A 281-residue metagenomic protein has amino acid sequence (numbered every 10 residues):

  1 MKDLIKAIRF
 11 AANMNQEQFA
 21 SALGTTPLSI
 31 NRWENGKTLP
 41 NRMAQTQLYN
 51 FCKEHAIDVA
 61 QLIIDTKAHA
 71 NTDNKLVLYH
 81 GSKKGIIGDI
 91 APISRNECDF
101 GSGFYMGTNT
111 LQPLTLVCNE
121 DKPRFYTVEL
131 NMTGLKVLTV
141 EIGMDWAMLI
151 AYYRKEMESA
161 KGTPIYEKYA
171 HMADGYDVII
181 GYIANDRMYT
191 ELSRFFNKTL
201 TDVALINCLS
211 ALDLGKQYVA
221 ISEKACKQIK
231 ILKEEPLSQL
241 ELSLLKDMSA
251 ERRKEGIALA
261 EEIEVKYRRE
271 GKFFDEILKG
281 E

Functional and structural regions predicted by a protein language model:
M1-A11: A short, Lys/Arg-rich alpha-helix, primarily the initiator
K6, P27, N31-R32, N41 (+1 more regions): Key DNA-contacting residues within the recognition helix of helix-turn-helix
R9, A20, Y49: The alpha-helix within a helix-turn-helix
N13-N31: Short alpha-helical DNA-recognition segment
G24, N41-L62: DNA major-groove recognition helix of helix-turn-helix/homeodomain DNA-binding modules
K67-A68, P92-S102, T108-H171: ADP-ribosyltransferase catalytic core
K75-E97: Short aromatic-glycine-(Arg/Gly/Cys) micro-motifs in beta-strand/loop hairpins
M132-E281: Active-site and NAD+-binding cores of ADP-ribose-processing enzymes
